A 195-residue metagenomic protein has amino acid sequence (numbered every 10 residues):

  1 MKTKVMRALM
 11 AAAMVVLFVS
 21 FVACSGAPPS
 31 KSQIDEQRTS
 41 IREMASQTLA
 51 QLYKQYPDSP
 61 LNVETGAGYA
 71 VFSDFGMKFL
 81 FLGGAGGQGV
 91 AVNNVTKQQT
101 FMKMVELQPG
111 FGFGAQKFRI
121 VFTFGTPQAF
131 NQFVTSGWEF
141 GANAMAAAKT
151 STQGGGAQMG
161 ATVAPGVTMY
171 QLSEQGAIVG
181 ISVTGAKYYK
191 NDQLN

Functional and structural regions predicted by a protein language model:
M1-A13: Bacterial N-terminal signal peptides that target proteins for export
V19-A23: C-terminal motif of bacterial Sec signal peptides marking the signal peptidase cleavage site
S25-N195: Small-residue-enriched, tightly packed secondary-structure blocks
